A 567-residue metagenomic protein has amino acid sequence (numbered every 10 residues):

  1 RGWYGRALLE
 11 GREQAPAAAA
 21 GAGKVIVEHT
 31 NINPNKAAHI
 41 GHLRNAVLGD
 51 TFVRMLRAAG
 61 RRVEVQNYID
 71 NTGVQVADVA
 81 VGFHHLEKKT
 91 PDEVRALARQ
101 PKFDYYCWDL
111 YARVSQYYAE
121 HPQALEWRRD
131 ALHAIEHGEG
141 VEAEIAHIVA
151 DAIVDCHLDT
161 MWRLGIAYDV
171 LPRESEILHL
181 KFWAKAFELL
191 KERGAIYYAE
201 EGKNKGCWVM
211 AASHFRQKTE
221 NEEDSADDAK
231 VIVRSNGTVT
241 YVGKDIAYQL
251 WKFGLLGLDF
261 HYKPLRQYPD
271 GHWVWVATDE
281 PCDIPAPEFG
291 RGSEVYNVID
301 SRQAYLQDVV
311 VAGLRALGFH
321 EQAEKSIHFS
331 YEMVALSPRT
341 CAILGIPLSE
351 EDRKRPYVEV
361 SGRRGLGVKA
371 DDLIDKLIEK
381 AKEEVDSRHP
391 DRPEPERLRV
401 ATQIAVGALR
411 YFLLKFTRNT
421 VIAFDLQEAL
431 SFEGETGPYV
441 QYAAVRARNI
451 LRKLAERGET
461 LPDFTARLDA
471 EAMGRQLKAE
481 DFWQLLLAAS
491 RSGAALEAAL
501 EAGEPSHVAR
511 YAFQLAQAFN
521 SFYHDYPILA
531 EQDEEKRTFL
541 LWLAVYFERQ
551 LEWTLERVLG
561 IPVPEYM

Functional and structural regions predicted by a protein language model:
R1-G2, L9-M567: Non-catalytic interaction-recognition regions
